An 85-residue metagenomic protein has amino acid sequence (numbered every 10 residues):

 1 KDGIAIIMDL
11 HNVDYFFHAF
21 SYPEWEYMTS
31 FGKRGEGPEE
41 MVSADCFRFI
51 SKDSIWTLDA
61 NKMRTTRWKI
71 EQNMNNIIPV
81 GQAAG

Functional and structural regions predicted by a protein language model:
K1, A5-L10, Y15, E71-G85: N-terminal targeting or signal-anchor segments and their processing/structural boundaries
K1-N12, R48-A60, T66: Short beta-strand elements that form the blades of beta-propeller/WD-repeat-like and other beta-sheet-rich scaffold
I6-G32: Beta-propeller domains
F17-A19, E40-M41, R67-K69: A short, polar/proline- and glycine-enriched secondary-structure boundary/capping micro-motif
Y22-E24, K69-N73: Short loop/turn segments that connect beta-strands within beta-propeller blades
E26-K62, I77-G85: Blade-loop segments of beta-propeller domains
